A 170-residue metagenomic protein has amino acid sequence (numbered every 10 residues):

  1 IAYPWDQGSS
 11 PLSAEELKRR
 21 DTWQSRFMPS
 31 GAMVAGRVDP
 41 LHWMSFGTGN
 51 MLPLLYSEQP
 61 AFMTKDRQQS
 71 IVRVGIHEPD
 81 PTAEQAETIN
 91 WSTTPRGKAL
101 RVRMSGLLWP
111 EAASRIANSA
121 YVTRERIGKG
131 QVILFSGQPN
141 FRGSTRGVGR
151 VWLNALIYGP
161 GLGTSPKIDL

Functional and structural regions predicted by a protein language model:
I1-G47: A glycine-rich, often tryptophan-bearing local segment used as a flexible ligand/cofactor-contacting loop or short
T22, L41-W43, G47-S57, A61 (+2 more regions): Extracellular ligand-binding/catalytic regions of CAZymes and related secreted enzymes and adhesion modules
